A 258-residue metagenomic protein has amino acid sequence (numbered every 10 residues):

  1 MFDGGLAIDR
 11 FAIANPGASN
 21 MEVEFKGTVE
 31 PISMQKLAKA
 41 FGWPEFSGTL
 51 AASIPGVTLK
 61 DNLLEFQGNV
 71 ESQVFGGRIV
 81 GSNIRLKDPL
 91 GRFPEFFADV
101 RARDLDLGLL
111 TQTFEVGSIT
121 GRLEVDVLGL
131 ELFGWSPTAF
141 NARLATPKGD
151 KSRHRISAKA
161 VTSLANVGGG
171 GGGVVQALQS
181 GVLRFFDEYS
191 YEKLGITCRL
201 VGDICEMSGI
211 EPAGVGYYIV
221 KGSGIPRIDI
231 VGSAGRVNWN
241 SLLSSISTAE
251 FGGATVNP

Functional and structural regions predicted by a protein language model:
M1-P258: Membrane-proximal interfacial segments on either side of biological membranes
